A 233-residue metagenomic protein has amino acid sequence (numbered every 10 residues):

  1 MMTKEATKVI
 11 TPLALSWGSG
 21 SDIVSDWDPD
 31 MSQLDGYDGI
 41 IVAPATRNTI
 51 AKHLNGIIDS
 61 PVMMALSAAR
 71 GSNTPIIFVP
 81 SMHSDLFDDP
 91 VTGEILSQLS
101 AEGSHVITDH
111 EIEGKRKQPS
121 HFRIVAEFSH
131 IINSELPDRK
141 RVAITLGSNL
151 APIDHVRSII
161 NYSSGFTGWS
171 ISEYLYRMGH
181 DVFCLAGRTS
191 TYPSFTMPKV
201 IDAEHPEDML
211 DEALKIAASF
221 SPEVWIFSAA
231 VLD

Functional and structural regions predicted by a protein language model:
M1-D233: A cross-family phosphate/adenosyl-ligand binding-site feature
